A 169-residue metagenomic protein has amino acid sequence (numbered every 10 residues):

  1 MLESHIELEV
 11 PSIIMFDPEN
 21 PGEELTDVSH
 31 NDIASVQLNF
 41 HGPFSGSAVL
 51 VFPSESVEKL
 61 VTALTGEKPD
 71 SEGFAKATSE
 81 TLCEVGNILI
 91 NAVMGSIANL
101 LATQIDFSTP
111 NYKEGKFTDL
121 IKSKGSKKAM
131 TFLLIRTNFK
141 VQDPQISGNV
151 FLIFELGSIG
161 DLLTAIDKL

Functional and structural regions predicted by a protein language model:
M1-L169: Composition-driven recognition of glycine/serine/threonine/acidic- and proline-rich low-complexity segments and repeats
